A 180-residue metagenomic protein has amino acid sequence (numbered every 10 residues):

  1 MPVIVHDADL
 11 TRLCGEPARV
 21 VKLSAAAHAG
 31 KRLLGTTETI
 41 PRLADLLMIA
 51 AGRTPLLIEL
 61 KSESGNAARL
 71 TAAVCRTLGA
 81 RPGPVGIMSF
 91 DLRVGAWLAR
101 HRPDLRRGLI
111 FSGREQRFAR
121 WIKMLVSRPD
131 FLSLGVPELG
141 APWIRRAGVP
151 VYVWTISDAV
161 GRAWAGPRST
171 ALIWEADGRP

Functional and structural regions predicted by a protein language model:
M1-A51, K61, L105-S112: An active-site metal/cofactor-coordinating segment within enzyme catalytic domains
A44-M48, G52-L56, K61-P180: Short loop-to-alpha-helix "cap/lid" segments that border enzyme active sites across diverse enzyme classes
